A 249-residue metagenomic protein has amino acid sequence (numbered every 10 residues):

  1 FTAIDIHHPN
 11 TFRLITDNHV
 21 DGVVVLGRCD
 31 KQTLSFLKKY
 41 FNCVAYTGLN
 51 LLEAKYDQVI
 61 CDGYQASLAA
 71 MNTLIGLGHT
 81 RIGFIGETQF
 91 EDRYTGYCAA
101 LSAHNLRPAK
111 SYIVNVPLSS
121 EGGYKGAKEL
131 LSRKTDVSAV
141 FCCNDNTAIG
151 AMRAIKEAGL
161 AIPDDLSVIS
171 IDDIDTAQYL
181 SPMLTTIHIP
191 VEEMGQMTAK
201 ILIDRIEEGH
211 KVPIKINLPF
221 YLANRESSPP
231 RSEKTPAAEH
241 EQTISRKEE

Functional and structural regions predicted by a protein language model:
T2-A3, P9-G22, L34, K38-Y46 (+1 more regions): Bacterial carbohydrate/catabolite-sensing allosteric modules
D30-K31: Short acidic, S/G/P-rich loop/turn micro-motifs used as interaction or catalytic elements
